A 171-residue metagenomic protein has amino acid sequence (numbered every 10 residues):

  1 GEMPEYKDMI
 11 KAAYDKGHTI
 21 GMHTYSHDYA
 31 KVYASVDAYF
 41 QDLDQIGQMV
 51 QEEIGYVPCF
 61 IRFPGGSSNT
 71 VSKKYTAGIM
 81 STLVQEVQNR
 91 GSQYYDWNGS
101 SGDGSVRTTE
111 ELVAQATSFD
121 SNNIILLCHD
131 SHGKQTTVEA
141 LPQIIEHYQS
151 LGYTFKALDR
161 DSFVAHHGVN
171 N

Functional and structural regions predicted by a protein language model:
G1, Y25, P64-G66, G99-G102 (+2 more regions): Active-site beta-loop-alpha junctions enriched in small/polar residues
G1-V57, H147, F163: Active-site beta->alpha N-cap acidic-glycine motif
G1-Y6, D15-K16, S105-L127, K134-T136 (+1 more regions): Accessory recognition modules or surfaces
K7-K11, S81-Q85, P142-I145: Short amphipathic alpha-helical segments and helix-helix/interface helices
T19-T24, C59-F63, Q93-N98, I124-C128 (+1 more regions): Structural recognition of the beta-strand scaffold that forms the well-ordered cores of secreted hydrolase catalytic
D28-I54, N69-N123, K134-A140: Alpha-helical scaffold elements lining the catalytic groove of polysaccharide deacetylases
G133-N171: C-terminal domain-boundary segment and adjacent tail
